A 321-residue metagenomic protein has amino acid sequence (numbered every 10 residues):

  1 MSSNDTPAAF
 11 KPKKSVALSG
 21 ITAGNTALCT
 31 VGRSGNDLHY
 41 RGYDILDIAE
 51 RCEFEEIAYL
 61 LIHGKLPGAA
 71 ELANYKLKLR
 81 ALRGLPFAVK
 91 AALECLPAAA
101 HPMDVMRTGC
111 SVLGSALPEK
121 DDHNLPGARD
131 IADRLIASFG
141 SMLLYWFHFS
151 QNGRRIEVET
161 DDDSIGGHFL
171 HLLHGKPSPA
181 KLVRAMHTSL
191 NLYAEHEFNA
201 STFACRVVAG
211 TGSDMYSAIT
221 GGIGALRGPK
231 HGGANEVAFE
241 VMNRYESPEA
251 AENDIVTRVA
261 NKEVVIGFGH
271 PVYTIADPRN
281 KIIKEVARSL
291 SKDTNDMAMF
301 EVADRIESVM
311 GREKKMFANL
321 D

Functional and structural regions predicted by a protein language model:
S2-D321: Hydrophobic alpha-helical bundle cores within soluble ligand-binding/oligomerization subdomains
